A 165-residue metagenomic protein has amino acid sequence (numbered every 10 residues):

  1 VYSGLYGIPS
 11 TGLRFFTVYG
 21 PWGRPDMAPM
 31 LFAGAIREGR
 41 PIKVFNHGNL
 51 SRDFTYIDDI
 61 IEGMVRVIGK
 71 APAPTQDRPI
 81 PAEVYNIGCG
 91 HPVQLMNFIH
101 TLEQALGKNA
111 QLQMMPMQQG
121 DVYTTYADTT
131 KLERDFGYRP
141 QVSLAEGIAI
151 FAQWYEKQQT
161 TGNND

Functional and structural regions predicted by a protein language model:
V1-P21, P79: Conserved beta-loop-beta element that borders a ligand/cofactor-binding pocket
P21-W22, D135: Residues that scaffold the ATP/ADP-binding catalytic core of kinase and kinase-like folds
G34-D165: C-terminal substrate-binding subdomain of Rossmann-fold SDR/epimerase-dehydratase oxidoreductases
